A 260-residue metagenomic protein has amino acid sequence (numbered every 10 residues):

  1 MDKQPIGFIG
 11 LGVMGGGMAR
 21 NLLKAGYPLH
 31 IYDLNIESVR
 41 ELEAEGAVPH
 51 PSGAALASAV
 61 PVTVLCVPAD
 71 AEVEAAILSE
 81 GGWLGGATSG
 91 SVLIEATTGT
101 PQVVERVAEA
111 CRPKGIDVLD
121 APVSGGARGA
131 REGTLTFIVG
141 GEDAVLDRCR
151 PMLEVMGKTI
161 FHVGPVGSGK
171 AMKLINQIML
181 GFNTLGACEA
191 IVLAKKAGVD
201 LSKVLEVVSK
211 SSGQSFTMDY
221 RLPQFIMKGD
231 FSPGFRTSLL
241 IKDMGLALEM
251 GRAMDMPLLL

Functional and structural regions predicted by a protein language model:
M1-C66, S91, T97, A127: NAD(P)+-binding Rossmann beta1-loop-alpha1 motif at the extreme N-terminus of oxidoreductases
I6, T98-Q177, G181: Rossmann-fold dinucleotide-binding core
M18-A19, V107, M152, L193: Hydrophobic residues within alpha-helices that form the first helical element adjacent to the glycine-rich loop
L29, P49, D117-L119, I160 (+2 more regions): Hydrophobic beta-strand scaffold residues
G53-L65, A69-D117: Rossmann-fold NAD(P) dinucleotide-binding segment
E132-G133, F137-G140, F161, P165-A197 (+2 more regions): Active-site-proximal catalytic alpha-helix in oxidoreductases
K170, M179, F216-L260: Interdomain hinge/lid region at the active-site interface of Rossmann-like NAD(P)-dependent oxidoreductases
